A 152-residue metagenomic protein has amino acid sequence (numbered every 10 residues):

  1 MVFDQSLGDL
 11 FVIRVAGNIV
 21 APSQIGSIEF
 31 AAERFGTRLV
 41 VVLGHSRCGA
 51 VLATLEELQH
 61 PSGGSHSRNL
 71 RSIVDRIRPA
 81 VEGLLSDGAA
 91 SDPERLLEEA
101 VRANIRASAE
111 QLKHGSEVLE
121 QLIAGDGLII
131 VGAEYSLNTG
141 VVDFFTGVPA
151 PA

Functional and structural regions predicted by a protein language model:
V2-V15: Short helix-loop-beta junction
G8, G17-R38, G49-A152: Divalent-metal-activated hydrolytic enzyme cores
V42: Conserved functional hotspot residues or short segments at active or partner-binding sites across diverse domains
S46: Short, charge-patterned binding micro-sites
